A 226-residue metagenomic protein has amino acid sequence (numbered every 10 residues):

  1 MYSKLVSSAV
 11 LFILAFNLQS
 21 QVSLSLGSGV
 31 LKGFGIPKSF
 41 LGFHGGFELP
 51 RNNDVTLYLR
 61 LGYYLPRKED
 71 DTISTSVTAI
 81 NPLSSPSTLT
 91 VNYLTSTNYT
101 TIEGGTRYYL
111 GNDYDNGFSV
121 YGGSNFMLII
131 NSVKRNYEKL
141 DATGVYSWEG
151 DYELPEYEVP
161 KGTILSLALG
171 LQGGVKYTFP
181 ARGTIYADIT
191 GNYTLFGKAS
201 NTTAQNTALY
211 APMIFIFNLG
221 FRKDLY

Functional and structural regions predicted by a protein language model:
M1-S25: Bacterial Sec-dependent N-terminal signal peptides
Q21-S28, T78-T88, S147-P155, F196-S200: Flexible, solvent-exposed coil segments and beta strand-coil junctions, predominantly the extracellular/periplasmic
V22-F43, L57-R60, N192: Transmembrane beta-strand segments that form the barrel wall of outer-membrane beta-barrel proteins
G29-F34, T88-L94, P155-K161, N201-L209: Extracellular loop and loop/strand-boundary signature of outer-membrane beta-barrel proteins
P37-F43, S96-I102, F118, T163-L169 (+1 more regions): Residues that define the transmembrane beta-barrel architecture of outer-membrane proteins
L49-W148, L167, F179-A181, N218 (+1 more regions): Gram-negative (and chloroplast) outer-membrane scaffold detector with strong preference for beta-barrel transmembrane
E69-D70, K176-Y226: Predominantly the C-terminal beta-signal and adjacent terminal strand-loop region of outer-membrane beta-barrel
D141-G197: A generic hydrophobic-segment detector
